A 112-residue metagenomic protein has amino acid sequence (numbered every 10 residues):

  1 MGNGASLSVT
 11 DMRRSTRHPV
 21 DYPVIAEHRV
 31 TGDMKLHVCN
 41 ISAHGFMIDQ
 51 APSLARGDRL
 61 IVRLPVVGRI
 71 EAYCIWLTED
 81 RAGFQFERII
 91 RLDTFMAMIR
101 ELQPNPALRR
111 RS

Functional and structural regions predicted by a protein language model:
M1-S112: Structured alpha-helical
